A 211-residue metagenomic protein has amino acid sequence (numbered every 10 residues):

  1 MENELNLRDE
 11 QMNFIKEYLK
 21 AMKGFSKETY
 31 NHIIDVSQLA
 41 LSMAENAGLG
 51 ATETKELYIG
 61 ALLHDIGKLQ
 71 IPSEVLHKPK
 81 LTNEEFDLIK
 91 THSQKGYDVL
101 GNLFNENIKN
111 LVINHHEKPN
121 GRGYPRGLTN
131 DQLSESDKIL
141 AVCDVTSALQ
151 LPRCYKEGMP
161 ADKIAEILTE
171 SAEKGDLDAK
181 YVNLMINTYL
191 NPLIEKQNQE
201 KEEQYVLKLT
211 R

Functional and structural regions predicted by a protein language model:
E2-R211: Histidine- and acidic-residue-rich, metal-dependent catalytic cores
